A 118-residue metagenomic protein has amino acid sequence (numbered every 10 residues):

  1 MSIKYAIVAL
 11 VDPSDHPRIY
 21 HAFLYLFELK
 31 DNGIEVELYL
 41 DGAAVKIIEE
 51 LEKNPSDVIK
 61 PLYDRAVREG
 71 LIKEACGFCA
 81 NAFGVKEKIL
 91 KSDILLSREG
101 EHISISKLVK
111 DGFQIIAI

Functional and structural regions predicted by a protein language model:
K4, I34-E37, I72: Residues at the starts of beta-strands that form the adenosine-phosphate
K4-Y20, I47-K53: Short, glycine-rich nucleotide/cofactor-binding loops
I7, L38-L40, A75: Structural beta-sheet core signal
L10-D12, D41-A43, F78: Cofactor-binding loop segments of dinucleotide-utilizing enzymes, especially the Rossmann-like FAD- and NAD(P)+-binding
R18-G33: Histidine-anchored nucleotide/phosphate-binding helix
G33-E50: Short, glycine-/small-residue-enriched flexible loop/hinge segments at domain edges that mediate gating
P55-I94: Mid-chain, well-packed structural core segment of small domains
E87-D111, I116: C-terminal structural segments of small proteins and small subunits
